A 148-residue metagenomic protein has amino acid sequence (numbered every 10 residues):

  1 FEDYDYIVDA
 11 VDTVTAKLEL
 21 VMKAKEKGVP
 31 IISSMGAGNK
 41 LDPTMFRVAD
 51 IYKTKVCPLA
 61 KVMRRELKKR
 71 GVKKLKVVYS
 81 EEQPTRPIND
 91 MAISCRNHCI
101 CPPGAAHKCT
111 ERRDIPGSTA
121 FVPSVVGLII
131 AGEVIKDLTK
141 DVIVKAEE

Functional and structural regions predicted by a protein language model:
E2-Y6, A16, I31, K53-E148: Glycine-rich phosphate/adenylate-binding loop
Y6-K53: ADP-ribose/adenylate-binding Rossmann-like module
